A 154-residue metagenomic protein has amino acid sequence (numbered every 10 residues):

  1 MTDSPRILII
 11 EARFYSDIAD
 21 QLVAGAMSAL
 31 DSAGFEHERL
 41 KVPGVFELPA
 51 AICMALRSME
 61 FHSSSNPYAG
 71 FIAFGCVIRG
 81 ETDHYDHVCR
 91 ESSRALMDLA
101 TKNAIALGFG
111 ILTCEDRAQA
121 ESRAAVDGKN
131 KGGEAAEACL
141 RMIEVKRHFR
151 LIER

Functional and structural regions predicted by a protein language model:
T2-V42: Glycine-rich phosphate/diphosphate-binding loop of Rossmann-like nucleotide-binding domains
R6, G70, A104-G108: Proline-centered loop/turn at the N-terminus of a beta-strand
R13-F14, V42, C76-V77, L112-R117: Short, ordered loop/turn segments at secondary-structure junctions
S16, D20, A24, V42-F46 (+3 more regions): Electropositive phosphate-/nucleotide-binding environments in soluble metabolic enzymes
D20-Q21, P49-C53, T82-D86, Q119-R123: Short, well-ordered secondary-structure micro-motifs
R39-A55: N-terminal beta-loop-helix "entrance" segment that forms/cooperates in small-molecule cofactor or anionic ligand
A51-A95: Glycine-rich phosphate-binding loop
Y85, R90-R154: C-terminal binding/interaction regions
